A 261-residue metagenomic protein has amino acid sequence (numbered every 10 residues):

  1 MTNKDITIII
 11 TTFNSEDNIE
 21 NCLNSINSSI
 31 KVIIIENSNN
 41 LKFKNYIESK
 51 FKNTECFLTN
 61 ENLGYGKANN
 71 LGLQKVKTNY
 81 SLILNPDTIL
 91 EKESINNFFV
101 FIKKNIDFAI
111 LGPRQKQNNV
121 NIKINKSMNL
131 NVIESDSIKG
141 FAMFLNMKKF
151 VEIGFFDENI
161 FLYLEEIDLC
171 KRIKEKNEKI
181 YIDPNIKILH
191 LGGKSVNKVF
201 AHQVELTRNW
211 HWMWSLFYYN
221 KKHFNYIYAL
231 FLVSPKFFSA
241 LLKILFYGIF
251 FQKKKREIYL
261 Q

Functional and structural regions predicted by a protein language model:
I10-S28: Short, well-formed alpha-helical segments that are part of the catalytic scaffolds of diverse glycosyltransferases
S25, E36-K44: A conserved acidic beta->alpha catalytic loop
I30-N39, F57-T59: Short beta-strand/loop segment that forms part of the nucleotide-sugar
T59-V76: Glycine-rich, basic loop-to-helix element that forms the pyrophosphate-binding segment of sugar-nucleotide handling
S81: Short aromatic/hydrophobic "clamp" motif used to bind/position activated sugar donors
I89-K123: Conserved donor NDP-sugar-binding/catalytic core segment of glycosyltransferases
A142-L145, K149-G154, N159-L189: A short, conserved alpha-helix in the catalytic core of glycosyltransferases
K171, K179-F251: Active-site-adjacent helix/loop segment of glycosyltransferases that harbors family-specific signature motifs
